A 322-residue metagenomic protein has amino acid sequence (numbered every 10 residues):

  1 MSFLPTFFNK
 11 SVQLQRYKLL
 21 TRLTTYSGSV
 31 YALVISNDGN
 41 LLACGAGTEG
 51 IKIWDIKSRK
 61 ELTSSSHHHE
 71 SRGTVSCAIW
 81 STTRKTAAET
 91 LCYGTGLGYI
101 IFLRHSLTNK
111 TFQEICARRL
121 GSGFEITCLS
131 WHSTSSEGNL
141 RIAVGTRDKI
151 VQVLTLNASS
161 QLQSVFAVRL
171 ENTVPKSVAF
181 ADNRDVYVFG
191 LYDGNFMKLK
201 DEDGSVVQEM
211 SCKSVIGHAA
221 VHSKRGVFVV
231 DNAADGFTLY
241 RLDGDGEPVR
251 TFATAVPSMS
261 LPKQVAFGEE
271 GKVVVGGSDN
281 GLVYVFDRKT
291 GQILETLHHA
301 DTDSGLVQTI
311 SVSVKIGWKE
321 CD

Functional and structural regions predicted by a protein language model:
L4-G28: A short helix->beta-strand "capping" segment at the edge of beta-propeller domains
K18-L23, K60-H68, Q113-R119, Q163-R169 (+3 more regions): A short beta-strand motif characteristic of beta-propeller blades
G28-V34, S71-T83, G123-T134, N172-F180 (+3 more regions): Canonical WD40 repeat/beta-propeller blade segments in eukaryotic WD-repeat proteins
N37-D38, T82-A87, S133-G138, D182-N183 (+3 more regions): Residue-level detector of Asp-centered blade-edge/turn motifs that repeat once per structural unit in beta-propeller
G45-T48, G94-L97, G145-D148, G190-D193 (+2 more regions): Conserved strand-to-loop turn within each blade of WD40 beta-propeller repeats
I51-D55, I100-H105, V151-L156, F196-D201 (+2 more regions): WD40-repeat beta-propellers
H222-C321: Structured C-terminal portions of repeat-based eukaryotic scaffold domains
